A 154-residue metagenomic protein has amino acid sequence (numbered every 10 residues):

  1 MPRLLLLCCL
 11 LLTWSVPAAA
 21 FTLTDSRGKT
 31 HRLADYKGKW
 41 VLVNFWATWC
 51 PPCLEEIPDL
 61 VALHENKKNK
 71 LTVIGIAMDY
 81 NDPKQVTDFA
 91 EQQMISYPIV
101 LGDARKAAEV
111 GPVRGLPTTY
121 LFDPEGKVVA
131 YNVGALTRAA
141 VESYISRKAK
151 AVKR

Functional and structural regions predicted by a protein language model:
L5-S15: Bacterial N-terminal signal peptides
F21, Y36, F45-W46, F89 (+1 more regions): Conserved hydrophobic/aromatic "anchor" residues that stabilize well-ordered secondary structure elements
F21-V41, V110: A short beta-strand-turn-helix
K39-V41, F45-W49, G115: Short pre-active-site segment immediately N-terminal to redox-active cysteine/selenocysteine motifs in thiol-based
N44, G75-A77, Y120-L121: Hydrophobic beta-strand core positions in alpha/beta domains
L54-Q93, A104-A107: Structural microenvironment flanking redox-active thiols in thiol-disulfide oxidoreductases
D88-S96, G102-S146: Thiol/disulfide oxidoreductase modules built on the thioredoxin-like
